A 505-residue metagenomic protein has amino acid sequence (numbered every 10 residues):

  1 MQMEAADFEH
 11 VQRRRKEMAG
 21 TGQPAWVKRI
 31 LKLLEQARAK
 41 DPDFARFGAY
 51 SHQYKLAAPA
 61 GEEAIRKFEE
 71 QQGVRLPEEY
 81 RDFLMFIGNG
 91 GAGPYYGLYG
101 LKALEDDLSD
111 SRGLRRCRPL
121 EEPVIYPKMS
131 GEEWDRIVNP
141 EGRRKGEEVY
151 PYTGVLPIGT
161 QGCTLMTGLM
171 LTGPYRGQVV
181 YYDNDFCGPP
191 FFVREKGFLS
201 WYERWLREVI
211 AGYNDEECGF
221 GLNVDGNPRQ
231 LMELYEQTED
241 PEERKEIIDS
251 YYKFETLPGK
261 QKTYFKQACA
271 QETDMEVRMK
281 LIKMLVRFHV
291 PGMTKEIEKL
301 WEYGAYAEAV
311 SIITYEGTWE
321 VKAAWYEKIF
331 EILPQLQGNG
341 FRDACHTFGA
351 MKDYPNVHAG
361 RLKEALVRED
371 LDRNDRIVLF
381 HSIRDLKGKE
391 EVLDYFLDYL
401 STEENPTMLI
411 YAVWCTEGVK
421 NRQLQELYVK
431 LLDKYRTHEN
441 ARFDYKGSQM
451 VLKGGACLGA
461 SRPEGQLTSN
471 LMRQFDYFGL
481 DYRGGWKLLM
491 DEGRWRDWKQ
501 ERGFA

Functional and structural regions predicted by a protein language model:
Q2-P157, F288, E302, Y306-A307 (+6 more regions): A surface-exposed partner-binding patch
R46, L84-G88, A92, Y96 (+7 more regions): Generic alpha-helix signal with a bias toward terminal, lower-confidence helices and secondary-structure junctions
S130-Q230, L336: Long, contiguous interaction/recruitment modules in multidomain scaffold/adaptor proteins
K196-R376, R483, L489-A505: Extended repeat-based scaffolds of very large eukaryotic assembly and lipid-transport proteins
